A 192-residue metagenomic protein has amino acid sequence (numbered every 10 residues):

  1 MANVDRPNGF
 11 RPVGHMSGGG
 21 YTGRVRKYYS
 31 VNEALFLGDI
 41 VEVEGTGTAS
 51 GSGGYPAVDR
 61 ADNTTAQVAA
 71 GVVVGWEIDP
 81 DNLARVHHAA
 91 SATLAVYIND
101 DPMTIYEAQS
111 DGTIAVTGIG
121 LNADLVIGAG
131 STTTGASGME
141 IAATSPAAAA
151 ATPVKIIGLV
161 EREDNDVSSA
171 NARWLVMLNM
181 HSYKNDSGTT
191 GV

Functional and structural regions predicted by a protein language model:
M1-V192: Surface-exposed, low-hydrophobicity beta-strand/loop segments enriched in small/polar/acidic residues
